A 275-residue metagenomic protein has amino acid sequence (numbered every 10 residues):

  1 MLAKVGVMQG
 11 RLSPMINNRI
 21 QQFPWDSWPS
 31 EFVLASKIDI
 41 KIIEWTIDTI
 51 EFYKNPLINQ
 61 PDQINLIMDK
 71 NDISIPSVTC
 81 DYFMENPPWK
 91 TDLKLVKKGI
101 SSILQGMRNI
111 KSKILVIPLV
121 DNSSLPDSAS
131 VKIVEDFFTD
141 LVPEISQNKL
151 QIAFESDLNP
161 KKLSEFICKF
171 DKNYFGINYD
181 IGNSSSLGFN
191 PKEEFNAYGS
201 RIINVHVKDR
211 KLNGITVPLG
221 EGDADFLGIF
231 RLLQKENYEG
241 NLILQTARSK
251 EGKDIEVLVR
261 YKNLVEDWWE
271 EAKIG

Functional and structural regions predicted by a protein language model:
M1-S102, R108, S156, K172 (+1 more regions): N-terminal pre-domain/capping segments
A3-G10, I43-W45, I75-C80, L115-I117 (+4 more regions): Hydrophobic faces of well-ordered beta-strands that scaffold small-molecule active sites in alpha/beta enzyme cores
S13, I42, V78, D136-D223: Acidic/histidine-rich catalytic cores of soluble enzymes
P14-N18, E51, M84-K90, S123-D127 (+3 more regions): A short acidic, helix-capping loop that chelates divalent metal ions and anchors anionic groups
P24-P29, D69-N71, E85-I177, S186: Active-site acidic/histidine proton-transfer and metal-coordination neighborhood in alpha/beta enzyme cores
D26, L57-Q63, L93-S101, S128-F138 (+3 more regions): Charged helix-capping and loop-helix junction motifs
A35, I43, M68, M107 (+7 more regions): Conserved, mostly hydrophobic/aromatic
I243-D254: A short, acidic, flexible beta-alpha connecting loop/helix-capping segment that sits on the rim of active
